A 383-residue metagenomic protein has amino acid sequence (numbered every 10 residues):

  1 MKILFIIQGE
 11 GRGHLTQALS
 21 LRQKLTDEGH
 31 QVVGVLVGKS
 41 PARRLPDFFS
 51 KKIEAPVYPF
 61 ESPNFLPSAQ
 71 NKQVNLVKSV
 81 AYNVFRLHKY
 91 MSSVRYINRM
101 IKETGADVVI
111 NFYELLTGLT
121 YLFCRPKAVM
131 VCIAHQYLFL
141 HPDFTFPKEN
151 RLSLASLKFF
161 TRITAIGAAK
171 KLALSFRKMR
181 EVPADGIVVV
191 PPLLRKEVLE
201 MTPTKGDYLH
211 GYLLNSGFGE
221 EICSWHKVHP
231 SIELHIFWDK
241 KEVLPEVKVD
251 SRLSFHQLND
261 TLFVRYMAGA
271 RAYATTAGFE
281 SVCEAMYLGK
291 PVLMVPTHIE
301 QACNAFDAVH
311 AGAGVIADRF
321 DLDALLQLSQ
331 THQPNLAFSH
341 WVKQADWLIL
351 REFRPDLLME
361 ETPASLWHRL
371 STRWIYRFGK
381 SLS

Functional and structural regions predicted by a protein language model:
I7-L19: A short, glycine/small-residue-rich beta-strand->loop->alpha-helix junction that serves as a flexible
G9, D27-E28, V32-F85, D323: Conserved nucleotide-sugar phosphate-binding/catalytic loop shared by glycosyltransferases and other
Q17, L21, V189, L194-V243: Conserved catalytic-core segment of nucleotide-activated headgroup transferases in glycan assembly
N71-V108, L115-L116: Conserved nucleotide-sugar donor-binding subdomain of glycosyltransferases
V109-F112, R265-N304: A donor-sugar binding/catalytic signature common to diverse glycosyltransferases and related nucleotide-sugar
A128-V189: Active-site-proximal region of nucleotide-activated glycan assembly enzymes, centered on histidine/acidic-rich loops
K240-C283: Donor nucleotide-activated moiety binding/catalytic core segment of transferases that use nucleotide-activated donors
L328-S383: C-terminal amphipathic helix plus adjacent low-complexity, charged tail appended to glycosyltransferase catalytic
